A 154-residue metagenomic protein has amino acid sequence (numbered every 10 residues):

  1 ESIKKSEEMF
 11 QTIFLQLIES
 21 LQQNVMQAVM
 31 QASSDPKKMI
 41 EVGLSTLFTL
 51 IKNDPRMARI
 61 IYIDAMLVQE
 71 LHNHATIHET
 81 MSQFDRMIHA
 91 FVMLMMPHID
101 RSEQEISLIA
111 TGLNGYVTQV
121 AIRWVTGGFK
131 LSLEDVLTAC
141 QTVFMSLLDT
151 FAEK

Functional and structural regions predicted by a protein language model:
E1-K4: Short hydrophobic/aromatic patch on the recognition helix
E8-Q31, K38, V42-T49, I60 (+3 more regions): Alpha-helical structural segments
E19-M26, L71-P97, S107-T111, Q119 (+3 more regions): Amphipathic alpha-helical packing segments from all-alpha helical-bundle domains
V25-A32, I61-Q69, W124-G128: Secondary-structure edge/capping motif, primarily at the C-terminal ends of alpha-helices and the immediately following
T46, L50, D54, Y116-R123: Amphipathic alpha-helical interface segments
T49, N53-H89, D100-E103: Short secondary-structure transition hinges
F151-K154: C-terminal effector-binding regulatory domain of bacterial HTH transcription factors
